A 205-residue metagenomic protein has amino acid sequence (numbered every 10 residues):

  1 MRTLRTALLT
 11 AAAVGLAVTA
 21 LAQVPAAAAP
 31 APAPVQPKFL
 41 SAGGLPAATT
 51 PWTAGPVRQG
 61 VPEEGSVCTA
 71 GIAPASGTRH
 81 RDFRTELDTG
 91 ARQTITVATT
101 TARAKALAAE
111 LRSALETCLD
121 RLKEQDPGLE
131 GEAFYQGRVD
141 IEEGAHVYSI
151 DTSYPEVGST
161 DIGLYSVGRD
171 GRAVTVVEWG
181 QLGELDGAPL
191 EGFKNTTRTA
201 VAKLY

Functional and structural regions predicted by a protein language model:
M1-A28: Secretory targeting and sorting signals
P25-D82: N-terminal "mature-domain start" segment
P51-E64, S113-T160: Short Gly/Thr-rich strand-loop-strand
R79-R84, I162-R169: Short, surface-exposed beta-strand/loop micro-motifs that present aromatic residues
H80-A109: A short acidic-to-branched-hydrophobic micro-motif
G90-R92, V157-L164: Short, surface-exposed coil-to-beta transition loops
A91-I95, R172-Q181: Short, well-ordered beta-strand elements
G180-Y205: Surface-exposed amphipathic alpha-helical segments
